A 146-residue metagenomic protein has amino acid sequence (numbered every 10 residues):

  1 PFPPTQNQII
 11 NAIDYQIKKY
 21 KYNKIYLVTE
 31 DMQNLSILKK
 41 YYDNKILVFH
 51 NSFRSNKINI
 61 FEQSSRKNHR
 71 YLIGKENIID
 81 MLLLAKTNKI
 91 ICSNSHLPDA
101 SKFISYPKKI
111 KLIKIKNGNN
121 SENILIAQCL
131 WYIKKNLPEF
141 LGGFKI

Functional and structural regions predicted by a protein language model:
P1-I60: Core catalytic architecture of nucleotide-activated donor-dependent transferases building glycoconjugates
T5-I9, V48-T87: Donor nucleotide-activated moiety binding/catalytic core segment of transferases that use nucleotide-activated donors
A12-D14, H50-R54, I73, I115-N119 (+1 more regions): Glycine-rich loops and low-complexity Gly/Arg-rich segments that provide flexible linkers or classic glycine-based
Y22, E62-S65, L125-Y132: Low-complexity, flexible helical/coil segments
Q33-S36, N68-N77, A100-F103, P138 (+1 more regions): Short secondary-structure transition/capping segments
I46-I58, K111-Q128: A generic structural motif
N77-N120: A donor-sugar binding/catalytic signature common to diverse glycosyltransferases and related nucleotide-sugar
K116-I146: Leloir-type glycosyltransferase catalytic cores
